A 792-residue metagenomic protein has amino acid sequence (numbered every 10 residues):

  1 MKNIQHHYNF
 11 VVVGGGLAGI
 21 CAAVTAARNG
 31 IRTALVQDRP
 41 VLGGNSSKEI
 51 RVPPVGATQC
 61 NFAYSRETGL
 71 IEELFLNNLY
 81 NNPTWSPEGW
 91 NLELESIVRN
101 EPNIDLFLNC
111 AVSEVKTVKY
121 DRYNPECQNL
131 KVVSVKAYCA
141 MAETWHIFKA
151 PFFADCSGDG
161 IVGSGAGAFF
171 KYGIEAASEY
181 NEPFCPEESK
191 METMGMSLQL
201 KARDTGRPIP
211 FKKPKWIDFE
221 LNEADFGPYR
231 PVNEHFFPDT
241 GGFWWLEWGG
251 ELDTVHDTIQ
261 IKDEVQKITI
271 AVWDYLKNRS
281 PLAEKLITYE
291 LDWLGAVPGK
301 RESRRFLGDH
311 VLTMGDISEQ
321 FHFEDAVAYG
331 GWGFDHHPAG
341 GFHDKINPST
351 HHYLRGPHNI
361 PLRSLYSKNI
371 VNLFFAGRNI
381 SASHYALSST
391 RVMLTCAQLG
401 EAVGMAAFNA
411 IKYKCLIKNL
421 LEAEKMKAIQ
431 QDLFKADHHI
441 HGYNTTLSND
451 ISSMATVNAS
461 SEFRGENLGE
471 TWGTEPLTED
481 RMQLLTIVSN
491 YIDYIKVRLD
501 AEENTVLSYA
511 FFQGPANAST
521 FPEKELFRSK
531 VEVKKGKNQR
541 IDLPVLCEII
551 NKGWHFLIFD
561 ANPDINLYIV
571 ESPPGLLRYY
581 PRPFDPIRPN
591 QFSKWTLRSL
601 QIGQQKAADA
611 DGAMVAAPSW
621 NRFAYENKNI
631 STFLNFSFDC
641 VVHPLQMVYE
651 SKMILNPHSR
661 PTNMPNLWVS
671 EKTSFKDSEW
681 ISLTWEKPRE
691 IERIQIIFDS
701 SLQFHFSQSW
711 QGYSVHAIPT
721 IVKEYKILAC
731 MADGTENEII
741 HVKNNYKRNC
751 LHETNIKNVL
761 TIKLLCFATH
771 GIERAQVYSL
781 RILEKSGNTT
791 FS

Functional and structural regions predicted by a protein language model:
I4-G16: Beta1/beta-strand and adjacent pyrophosphate-binding region of the FAD-binding site in flavoprotein oxidoreductases
H7, T25, I31-R32, Q37-N129 (+2 more regions): Conserved N-terminal/central alpha/beta ligand/cofactor-binding core
G19: N-terminal Rossmann-fold NAD(P) dinucleotide-binding loop
N45, Y123-N129, V133, M141-F152 (+4 more regions): Flavin (FAD/FMN)-binding glycine-rich loop and adjacent Rossmann-like elements that form
L468-V488, R540-I541, W668-K687, N749: Short beta-strands within extracellular/lumenal beta-sheet-rich domains
Q483-T486, K534-N551, D560-D564, E738-I772: Beta-sandwich interaction modules
K496-L499, N504-F521, P573-G575, R582 (+2 more regions): Aromatic, loop-rich ligand-recognition surfaces of beta-strand-rich domains
L576-N666, E671-S674, I681: PGST-rich, cysteine-poor low-complexity/disordered linker and tail segments that act as flexible spacers
